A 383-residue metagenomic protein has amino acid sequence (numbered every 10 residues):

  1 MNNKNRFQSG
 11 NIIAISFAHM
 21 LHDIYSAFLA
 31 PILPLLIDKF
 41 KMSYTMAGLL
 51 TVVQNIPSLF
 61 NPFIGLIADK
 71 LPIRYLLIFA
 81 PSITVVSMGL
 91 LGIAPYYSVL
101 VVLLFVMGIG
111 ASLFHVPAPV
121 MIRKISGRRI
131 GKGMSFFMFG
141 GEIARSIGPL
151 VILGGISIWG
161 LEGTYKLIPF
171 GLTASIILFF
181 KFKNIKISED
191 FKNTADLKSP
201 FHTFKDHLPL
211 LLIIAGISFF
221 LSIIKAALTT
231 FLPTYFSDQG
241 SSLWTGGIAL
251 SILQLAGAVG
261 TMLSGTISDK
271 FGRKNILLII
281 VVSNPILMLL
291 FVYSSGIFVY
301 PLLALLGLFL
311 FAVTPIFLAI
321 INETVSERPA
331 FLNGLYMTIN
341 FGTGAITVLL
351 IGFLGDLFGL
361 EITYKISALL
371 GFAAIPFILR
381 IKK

Functional and structural regions predicted by a protein language model:
L29-A30, P209-T261: Extracytoplasmic gate region of multi-pass secondary transporters
T51-L66, S251-L263: Central cavity-lining transmembrane alpha-helices of secondary-active solute carriers, predominantly the Major
L59-Y97, F271: Conserved MFS/SLC helix-loop-helix module at the cytosolic interface between two early adjacent transmembrane helices
Y75-L90, N275-L290, A368: Structural signature of the two symmetry-related core transmembrane helices
L103-G140: Cytoplasmic helix-loop-helix junction between adjacent transmembrane helices in 12-TM secondary transporters
R128, F137-K183: Helix-loop-helix hairpin linking two adjacent transmembrane segments in secondary transporters
P169-N193, A374-K382: C-terminal membrane-cytosol helix-exit motif in multi-pass small-molecule transporters
S268-I320: C-terminal transmembrane helical hairpin of 12-TM major facilitator-type secondary transporters
